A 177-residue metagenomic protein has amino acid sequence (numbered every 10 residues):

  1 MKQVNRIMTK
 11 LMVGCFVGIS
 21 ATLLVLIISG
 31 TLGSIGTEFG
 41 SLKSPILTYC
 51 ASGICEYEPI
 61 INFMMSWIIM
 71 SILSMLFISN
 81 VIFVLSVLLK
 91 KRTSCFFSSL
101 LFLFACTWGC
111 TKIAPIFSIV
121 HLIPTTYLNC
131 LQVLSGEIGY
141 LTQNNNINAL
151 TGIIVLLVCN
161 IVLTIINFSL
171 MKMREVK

Functional and structural regions predicted by a protein language model:
M1, S79-L103, M173-K177: Cytoplasmic juxtamembrane regions at transmembrane-helix boundaries
M1-T9: Interfacial "coupling" helices/loops that link adjacent transmembrane helices in transporter permeases
M8-V87, C130-L150: Secretory targeting signals
G14, L100-F104, N160: Residue-level recognition of pore/gate-forming positions within transmembrane alpha-helices of multi-pass
A21-T22, L89-P124: Transmembrane helix segments
L26, G30-L42, K91, T111 (+2 more regions): Transmembrane helix-loop junctions in multipass membrane proteins, especially transporters and channels
I27, N80-V84, F104, W108 (+1 more regions): Alpha-helical transmembrane segments of multipass membrane proteins
S74-M75, G136-K177: Alpha-helical transmembrane segments of multi-pass membrane transporters/translocases
